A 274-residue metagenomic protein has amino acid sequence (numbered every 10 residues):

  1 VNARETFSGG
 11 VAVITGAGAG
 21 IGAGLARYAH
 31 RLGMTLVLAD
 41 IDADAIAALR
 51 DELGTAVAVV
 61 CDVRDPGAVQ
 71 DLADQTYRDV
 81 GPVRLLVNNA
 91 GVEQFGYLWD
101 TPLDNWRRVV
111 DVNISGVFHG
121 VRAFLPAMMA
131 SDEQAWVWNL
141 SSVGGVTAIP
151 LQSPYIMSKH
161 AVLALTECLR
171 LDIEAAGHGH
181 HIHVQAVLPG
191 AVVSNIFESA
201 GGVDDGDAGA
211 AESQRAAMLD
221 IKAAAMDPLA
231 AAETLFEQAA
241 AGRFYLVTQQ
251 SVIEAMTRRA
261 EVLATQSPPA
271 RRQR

Functional and structural regions predicted by a protein language model:
A3-L36: Canonical Rossmann dinucleotide-binding motif of NAD(H)/NADP(H)-dependent dehydrogenases/reductases, specifically
L32-A48: Conserved glycine-rich Rossmann-like NAD(P)H-binding loop of the short-chain dehydrogenase/reductase
C61-D71, L103: The beta1-alpha1 cofactor-binding region of Rossmann-like NAD(H)/NADP(H)-dependent oxidoreductases
Y97-L98, N105-R108: Substrate-binding pocket helix/loop in short-chain dehydrogenase/reductase
V121, S158: Active-site helix of classical SDR
S142: Residue(s) in the substrate-gating loop at a strand-loop-helix junction that position the organic substrate next
A175-L246: SDR active-site lid
